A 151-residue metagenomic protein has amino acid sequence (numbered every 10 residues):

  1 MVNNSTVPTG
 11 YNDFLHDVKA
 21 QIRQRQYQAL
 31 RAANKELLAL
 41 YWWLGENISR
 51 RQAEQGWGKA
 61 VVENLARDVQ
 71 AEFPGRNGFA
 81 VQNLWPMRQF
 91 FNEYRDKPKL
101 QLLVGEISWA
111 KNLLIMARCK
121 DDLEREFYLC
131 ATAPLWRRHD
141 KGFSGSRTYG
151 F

Functional and structural regions predicted by a protein language model:
M1-F151: Basic, low-complexity intrinsically disordered segments
